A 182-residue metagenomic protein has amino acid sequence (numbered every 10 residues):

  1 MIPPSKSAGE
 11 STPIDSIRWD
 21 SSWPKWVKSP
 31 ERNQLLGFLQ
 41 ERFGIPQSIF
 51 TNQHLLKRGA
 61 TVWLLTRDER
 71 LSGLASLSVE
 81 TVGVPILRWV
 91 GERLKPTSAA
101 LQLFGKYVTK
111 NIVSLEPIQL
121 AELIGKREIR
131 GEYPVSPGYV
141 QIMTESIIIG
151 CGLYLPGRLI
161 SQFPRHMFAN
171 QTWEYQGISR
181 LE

Functional and structural regions predicted by a protein language model:
I2-E182: Polybasic, low-complexity RNA-engagement segments
